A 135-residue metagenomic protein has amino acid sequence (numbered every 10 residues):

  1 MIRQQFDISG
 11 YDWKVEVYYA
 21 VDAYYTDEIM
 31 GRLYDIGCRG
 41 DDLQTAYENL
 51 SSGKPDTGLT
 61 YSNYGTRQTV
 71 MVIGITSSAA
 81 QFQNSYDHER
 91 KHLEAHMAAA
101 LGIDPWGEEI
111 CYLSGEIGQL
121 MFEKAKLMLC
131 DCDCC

Functional and structural regions predicted by a protein language model:
M1-M30, S62, A100, D131-C134: N-terminal low-structure segments adjacent to metalloprotease catalytic domains across cellular compartments
Y34-A80, L93: Active-site scaffold of zinc-dependent metalloenzymes
G58, T69-V72, H96, I110-L120: N-terminal, helix-rich and Lys/Arg-enriched segments in bacterial and organellar proteins
T76-A80, L101, C111: Acidic-and-aromatic substrate-binding clefts and catalytic sites of carbohydrate-active enzymes
Q81, S85, W106-E109: Short, well-structured alpha-helical interface segments that form or flank functional binding sites
N84-H96: Active-site recognition of the HExxH zinc-binding catalytic motif
H96-G102: Short helix/strand-bridging catalytic loops that position acidic/His residues to coordinate divalent metals and engage
D104-C135: Post-HExxH zinc-binding segment in Zn-dependent metallohydrolases
